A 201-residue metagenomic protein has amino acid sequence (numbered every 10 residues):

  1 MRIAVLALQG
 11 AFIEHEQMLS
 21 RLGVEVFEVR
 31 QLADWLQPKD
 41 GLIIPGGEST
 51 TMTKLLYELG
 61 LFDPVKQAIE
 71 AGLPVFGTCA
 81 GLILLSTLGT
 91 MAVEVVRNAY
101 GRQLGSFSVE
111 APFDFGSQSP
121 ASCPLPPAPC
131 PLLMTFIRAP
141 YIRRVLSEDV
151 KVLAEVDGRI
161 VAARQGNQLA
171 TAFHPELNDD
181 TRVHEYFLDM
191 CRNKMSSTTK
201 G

Functional and structural regions predicted by a protein language model:
M1-E58, D63-Q67, Q118-P129, T181-E185 (+1 more regions): N-terminal beta1-alpha1 cap of cysteine-dependent amidohydrolase-like domains
M1-R2, P129-L132, R164-L169: Beta-strand-turn-beta hairpins that frame and shape the catalytic cleft of phosphate-ester-processing enzymes
G10, S106, A139-G201: C-terminal and late-domain segments of enzyme folds
E25-F27, L133, K151, L169: Conserved beta-strand segments of alpha/beta enzyme cores
I43-P45, F136, A172: Structural motif
E48-S117: Cysteine-nucleophile active-site neighborhood
T87-R159: Pocket-forming structural segment of enzyme catalytic cores
